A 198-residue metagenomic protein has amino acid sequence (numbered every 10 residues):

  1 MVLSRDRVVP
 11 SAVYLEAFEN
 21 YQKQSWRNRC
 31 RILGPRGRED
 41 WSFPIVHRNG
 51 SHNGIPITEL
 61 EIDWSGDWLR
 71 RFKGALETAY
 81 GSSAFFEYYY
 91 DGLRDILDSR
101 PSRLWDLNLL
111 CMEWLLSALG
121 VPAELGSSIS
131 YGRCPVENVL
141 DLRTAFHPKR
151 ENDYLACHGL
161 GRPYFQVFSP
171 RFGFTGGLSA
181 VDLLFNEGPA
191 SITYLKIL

Functional and structural regions predicted by a protein language model:
M1-L198: Residues lining hydrophobic/aromatic ligand-binding pockets adjacent to catalytic sites
